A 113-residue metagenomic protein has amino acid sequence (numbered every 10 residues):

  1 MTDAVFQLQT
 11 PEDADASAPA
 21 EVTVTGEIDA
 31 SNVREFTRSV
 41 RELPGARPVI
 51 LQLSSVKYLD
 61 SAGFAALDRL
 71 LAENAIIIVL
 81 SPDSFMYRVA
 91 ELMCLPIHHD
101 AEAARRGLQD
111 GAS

Functional and structural regions predicted by a protein language model:
M1-S113: STAS-like cytosolic regulatory interaction modules
